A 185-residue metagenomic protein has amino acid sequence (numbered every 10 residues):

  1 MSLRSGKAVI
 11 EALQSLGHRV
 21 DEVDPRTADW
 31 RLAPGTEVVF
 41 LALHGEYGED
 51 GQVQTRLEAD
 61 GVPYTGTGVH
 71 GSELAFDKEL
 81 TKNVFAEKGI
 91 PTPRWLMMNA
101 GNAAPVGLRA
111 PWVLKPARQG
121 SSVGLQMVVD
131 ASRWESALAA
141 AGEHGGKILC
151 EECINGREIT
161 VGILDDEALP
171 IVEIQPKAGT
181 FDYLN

Functional and structural regions predicted by a protein language model:
M1, P93, D182-N185: Short, intrinsically disordered, charge-balanced linker/junction segments flanking boundaries in proteins
M1-H70, L74-N83, E87, N99-P105: ATP-binding N-terminal substructure of ATP-dependent carboxylate-amine bond-forming enzymes
S2, W112-A137, E158: Glycine-rich phosphate-binding loop of ATP-grasp-fold ATP-dependent ligases
H18-D21, Y64, T92-P93, W112 (+1 more regions): Hydrophobic anchor at the start of a short beta-strand that flanks the dinucleotide cofactor-binding loop
G45, S122, K177-A178: Glycine-rich phosphate/pyrophosphate-binding beta-alpha loops
G68-S72, W95-M98, S122-V128: Flexible, glycine/proline-enriched loop segments at strand-loop-helix junctions that form or flank small-ligand binding
E87-G120: Rossmann-like NAD(P)H-binding beta-loop-alpha module
V129-N185: Phosphate-binding site of ATP-dependent enzymes
